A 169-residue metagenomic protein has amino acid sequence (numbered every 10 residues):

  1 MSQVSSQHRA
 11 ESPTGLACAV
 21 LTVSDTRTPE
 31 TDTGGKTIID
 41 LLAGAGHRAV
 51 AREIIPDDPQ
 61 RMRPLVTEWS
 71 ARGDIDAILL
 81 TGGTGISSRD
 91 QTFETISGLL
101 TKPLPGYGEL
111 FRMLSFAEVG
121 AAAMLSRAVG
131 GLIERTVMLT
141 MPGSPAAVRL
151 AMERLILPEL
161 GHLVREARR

Functional and structural regions predicted by a protein language model:
S2-Q7, L65, L125-S126: Glycine-rich, charged/polar anion/phosphate-binding loops that engage phosphate groups from diverse ligands
V4-D57, R61: Glycine-rich phosphate/diphosphate-binding loop of Rossmann-like nucleotide-binding domains
G15-C18, G73-I75, I133-T136: Short coil/turn connectors at secondary-structure junctions
L21-S24, L80-G82, S126, T140-P142: Short beta-strand segments
S24-T28, G85-I86, P145-A147: Gly/Ser/Thr-rich loops at beta-strand to alpha-helix junctions that form or flank small-molecule/cofactor-binding
D32-T33, P64, Q91, L150-A151: Generic recognition of short, well-ordered alpha-helical segments
I39, A43-T81, G85-K102: N-terminal small/polar loop signature for handling phosphorylated ligands or for N-terminal nucleophile
T92-R169: Proline/glycine-rich low-complexity loops and linkers
